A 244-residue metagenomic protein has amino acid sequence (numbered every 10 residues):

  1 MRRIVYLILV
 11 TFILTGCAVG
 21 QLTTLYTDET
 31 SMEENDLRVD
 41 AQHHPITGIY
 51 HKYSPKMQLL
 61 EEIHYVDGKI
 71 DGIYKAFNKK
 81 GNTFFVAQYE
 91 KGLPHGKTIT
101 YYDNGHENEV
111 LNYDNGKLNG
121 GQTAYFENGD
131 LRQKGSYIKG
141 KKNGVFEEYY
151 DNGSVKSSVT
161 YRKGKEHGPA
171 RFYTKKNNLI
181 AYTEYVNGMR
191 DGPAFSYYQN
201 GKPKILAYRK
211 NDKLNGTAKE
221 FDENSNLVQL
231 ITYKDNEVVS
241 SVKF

Functional and structural regions predicted by a protein language model:
I4-L14: Sec-dependent N-terminal signal peptides
G16-F244: Glycine/tyrosine- and acidic-biased, solvent-exposed loop/turn segments at the edges of beta-strands
